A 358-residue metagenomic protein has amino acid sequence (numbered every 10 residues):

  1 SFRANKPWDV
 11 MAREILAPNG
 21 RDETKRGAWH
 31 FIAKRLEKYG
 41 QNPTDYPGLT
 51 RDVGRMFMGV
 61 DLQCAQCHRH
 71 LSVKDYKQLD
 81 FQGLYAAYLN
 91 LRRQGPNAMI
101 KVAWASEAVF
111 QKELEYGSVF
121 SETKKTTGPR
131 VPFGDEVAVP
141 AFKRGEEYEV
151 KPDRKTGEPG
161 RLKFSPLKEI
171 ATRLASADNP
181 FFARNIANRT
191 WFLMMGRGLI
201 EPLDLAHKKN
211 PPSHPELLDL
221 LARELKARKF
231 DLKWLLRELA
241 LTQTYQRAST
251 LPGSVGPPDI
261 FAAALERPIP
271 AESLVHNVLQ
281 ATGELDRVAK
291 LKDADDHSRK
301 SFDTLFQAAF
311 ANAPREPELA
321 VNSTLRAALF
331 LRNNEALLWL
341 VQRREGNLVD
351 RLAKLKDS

Functional and structural regions predicted by a protein language model:
S1-S121, K168, F181-R223, F230-S358: Short, structured secondary-structure elements that scaffold catalytic or ligand/cofactor-binding regions
S118-N188, F192-D204: Active-site-adjacent "gating/activation" loops or surface patches in catalytic cores
L174-A175, A222-L225: Conserved interaction-surface patches within small, structured recognition/assembly domains
